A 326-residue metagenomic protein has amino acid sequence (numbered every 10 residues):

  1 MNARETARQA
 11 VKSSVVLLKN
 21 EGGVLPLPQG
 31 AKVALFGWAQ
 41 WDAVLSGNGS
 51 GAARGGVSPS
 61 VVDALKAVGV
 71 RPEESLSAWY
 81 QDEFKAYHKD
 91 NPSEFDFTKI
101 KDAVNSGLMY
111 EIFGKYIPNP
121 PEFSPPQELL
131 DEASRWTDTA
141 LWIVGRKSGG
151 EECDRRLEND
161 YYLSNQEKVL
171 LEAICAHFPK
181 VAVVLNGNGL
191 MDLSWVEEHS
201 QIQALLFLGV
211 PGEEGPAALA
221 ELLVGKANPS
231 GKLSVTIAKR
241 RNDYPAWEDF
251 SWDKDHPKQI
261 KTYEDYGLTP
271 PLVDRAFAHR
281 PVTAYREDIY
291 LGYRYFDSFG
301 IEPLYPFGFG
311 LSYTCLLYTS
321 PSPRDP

Functional and structural regions predicted by a protein language model:
M1-S320: C-terminal non-catalytic regions of proteins with extracellular/luminal or membrane-system context
P321-P326: A short, hydrophobic C-terminal helix/tail in secreted or cell-surface proteins
